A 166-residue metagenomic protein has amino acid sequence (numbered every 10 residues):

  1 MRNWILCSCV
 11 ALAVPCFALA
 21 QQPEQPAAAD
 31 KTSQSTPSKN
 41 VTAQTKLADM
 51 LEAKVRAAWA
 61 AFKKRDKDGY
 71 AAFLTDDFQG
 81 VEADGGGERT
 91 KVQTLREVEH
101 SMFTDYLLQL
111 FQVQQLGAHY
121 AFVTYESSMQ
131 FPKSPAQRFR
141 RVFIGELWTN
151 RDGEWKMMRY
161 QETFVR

Functional and structural regions predicted by a protein language model:
M1-W4: Positively charged n-region of N-terminal signal peptides that target proteins for export
C7-C16: Bacterial N-terminal signal peptides
Q21-D77: Short, low-complexity N-terminal intrinsically disordered segments enriched in polar/charged residues
Q21-P26, R141-R166: Short beta-strand edge/turn micro-motifs at domain boundaries
A58, Y70-A71, F78, T94 (+2 more regions): Hydrophobic pocket/interface hotspot
F62, F73-E88, E99-S101: A short gly/proline-enriched turn/hairpin at secondary-structure junctions
D77-F78, G85-G87, Y120, M129-Q130 (+1 more regions): Solvent-exposed loop/turn segments at secondary-structure junctions within structured extracellular/periplasmic domains
L95-Q137: Surface-exposed, charged secondary-structure patches
